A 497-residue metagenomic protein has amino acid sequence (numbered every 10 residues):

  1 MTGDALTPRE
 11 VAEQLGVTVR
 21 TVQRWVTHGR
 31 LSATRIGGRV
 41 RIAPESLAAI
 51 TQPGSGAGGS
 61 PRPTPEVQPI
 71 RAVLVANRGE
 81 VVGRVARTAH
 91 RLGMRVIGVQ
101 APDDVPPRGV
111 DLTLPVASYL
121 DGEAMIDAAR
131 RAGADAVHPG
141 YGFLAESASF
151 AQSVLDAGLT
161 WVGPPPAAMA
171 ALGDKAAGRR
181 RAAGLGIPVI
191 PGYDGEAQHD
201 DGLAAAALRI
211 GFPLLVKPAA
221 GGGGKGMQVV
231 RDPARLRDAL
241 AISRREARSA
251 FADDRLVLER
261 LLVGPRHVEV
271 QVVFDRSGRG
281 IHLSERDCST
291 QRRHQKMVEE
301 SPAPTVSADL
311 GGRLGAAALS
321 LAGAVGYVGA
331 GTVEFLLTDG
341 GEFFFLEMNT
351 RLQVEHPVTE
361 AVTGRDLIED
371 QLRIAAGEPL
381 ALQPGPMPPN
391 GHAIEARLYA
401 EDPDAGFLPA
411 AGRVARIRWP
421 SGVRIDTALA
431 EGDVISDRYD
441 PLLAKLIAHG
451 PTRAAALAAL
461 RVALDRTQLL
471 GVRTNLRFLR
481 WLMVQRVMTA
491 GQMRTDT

Functional and structural regions predicted by a protein language model:
T2-E13, V19-H28, G37-V333, L337-H356: N-terminal beta-alpha lobe that positions the nucleotide/phosphoryl donor in ATP/NTP-coupled carboxylate activation
A33: Short beta-strand "wing" residues that participate in macromolecule-binding interfaces
A318, P357-T497: Catalytic cores of soluble metabolic enzymes centered on carboxylation/carboxyl-transfer
